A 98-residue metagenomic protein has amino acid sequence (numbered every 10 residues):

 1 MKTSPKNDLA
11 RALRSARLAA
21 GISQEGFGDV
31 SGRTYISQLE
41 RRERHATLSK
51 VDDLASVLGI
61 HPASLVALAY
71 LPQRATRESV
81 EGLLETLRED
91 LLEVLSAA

Functional and structural regions predicted by a protein language model:
M1-A19: A short, Lys/Arg-rich alpha-helix, primarily the initiator
L9, V66-L68: Conserved short hydrophobic patches within well-ordered secondary structure
R11, G21-I22, S31, A46-S49: Residue-level signal for the short linker/turn that defines the boundary of a DNA-recognition helix
S15, E25-G26, D53: Alpha-helical residues within helix-turn-helix
A20-R41: Short alpha-helical DNA-recognition segment
R42-S56: Short, basic-rich loop-to-helix N-cap that marks the start of a DNA-contacting helix
L68-A98: Short, charged recognition helix plus adjacent turn of helix-turn-helix-like nucleic-acid-binding domains
